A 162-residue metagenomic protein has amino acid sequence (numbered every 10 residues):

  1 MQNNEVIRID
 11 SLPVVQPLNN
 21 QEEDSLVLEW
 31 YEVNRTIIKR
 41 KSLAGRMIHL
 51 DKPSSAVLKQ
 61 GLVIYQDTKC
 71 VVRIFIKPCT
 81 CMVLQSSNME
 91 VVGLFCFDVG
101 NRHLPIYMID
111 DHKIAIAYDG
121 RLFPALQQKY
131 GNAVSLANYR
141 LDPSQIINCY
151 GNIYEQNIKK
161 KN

Functional and structural regions predicted by a protein language model:
M1-L50, N148: Intrinsically disordered, low-complexity, positively charged segments
M1-N20, A115-N162: Helix-rich terminal scaffold detector
E32-T36, L58-K59, N101-R102: A short, compositionally biased
I37-R40, C70-I76, R102-Y107: Short, flexible, solvent-exposed loop/turn segments with mixed acidic/basic and small polar residues
K52, A56-L58, I64: Short, well-ordered loop/turn sites that connect or cap secondary structure elements
I74-S86: Short glycine-/aliphatic-rich beta-strand segments at the starts of folded cytosolic domains
N88-Y130: Conserved, well-structured core segments that form or line functional sites
